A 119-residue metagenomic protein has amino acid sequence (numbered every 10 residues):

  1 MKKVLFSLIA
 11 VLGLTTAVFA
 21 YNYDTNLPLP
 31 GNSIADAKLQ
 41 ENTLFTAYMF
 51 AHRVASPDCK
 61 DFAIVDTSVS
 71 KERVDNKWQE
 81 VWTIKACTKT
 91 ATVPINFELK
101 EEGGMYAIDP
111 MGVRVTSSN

Functional and structural regions predicted by a protein language model:
V4-T16: Sec-dependent N-terminal signal peptides
A20-N119: Cysteine-centric segments in proteins
